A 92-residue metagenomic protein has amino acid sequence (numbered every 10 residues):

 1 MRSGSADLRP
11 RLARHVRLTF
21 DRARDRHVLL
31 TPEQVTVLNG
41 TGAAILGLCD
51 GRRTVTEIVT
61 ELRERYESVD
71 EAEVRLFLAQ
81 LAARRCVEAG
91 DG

Functional and structural regions predicted by a protein language model:
M1-G47, A89-D91: Acidic, low-complexity/disordered tracts enriched in E/D and polar residues
Q34-G92: Long, charge-rich, low-complexity alpha-helical segments
